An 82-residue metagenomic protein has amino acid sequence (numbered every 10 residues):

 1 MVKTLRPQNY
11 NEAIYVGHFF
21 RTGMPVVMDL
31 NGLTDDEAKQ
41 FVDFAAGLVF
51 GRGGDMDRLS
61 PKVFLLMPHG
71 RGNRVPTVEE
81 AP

Functional and structural regions predicted by a protein language model:
M1-T34, D43-P82: Positively charged, small/polar-rich N-terminal and surface patches that mediate targeting and assembly and bind
